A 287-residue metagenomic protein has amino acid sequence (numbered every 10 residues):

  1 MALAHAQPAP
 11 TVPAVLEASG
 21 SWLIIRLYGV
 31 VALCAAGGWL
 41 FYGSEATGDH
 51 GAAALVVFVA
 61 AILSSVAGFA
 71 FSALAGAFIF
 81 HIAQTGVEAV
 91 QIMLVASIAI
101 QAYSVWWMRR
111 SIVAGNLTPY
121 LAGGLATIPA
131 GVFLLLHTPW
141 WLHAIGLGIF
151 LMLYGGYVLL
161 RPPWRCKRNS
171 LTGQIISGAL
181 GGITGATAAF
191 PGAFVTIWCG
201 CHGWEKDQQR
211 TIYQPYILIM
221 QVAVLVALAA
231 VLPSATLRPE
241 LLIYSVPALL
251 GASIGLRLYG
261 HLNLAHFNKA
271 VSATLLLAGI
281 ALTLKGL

Functional and structural regions predicted by a protein language model:
A14-V30: N-terminal membrane topogenic signal
A18-G20, T47, G51, V105-L121 (+4 more regions): Interfacial helix-loop-helix linkers and transmembrane-helix boundary segments in multi-pass membrane proteins
Y28-V31, G124-P129, W140-L160, I243-L256 (+1 more regions): Selective transmembrane alpha-helices of multi-pass membrane proteins
A36, A89, G131-L136, W140 (+4 more regions): Hydrophobic alpha-helical transmembrane segments in multi-pass integral membrane proteins
A36-E45, Q101-R109, G146-S170, R257 (+1 more regions): Transmembrane helix exit motif
H50-T118, S177-G178, G182, F190-S253: Small-residue-rich hydrophobic segments that form or flank transmembrane alpha-helices in multi-pass membrane proteins
I62, V113-G124, G146-G148, N169-G178 (+2 more regions): Cytoplasmic-side transmembrane-helix entry/capping segments in multi-pass membrane proteins
E88-L160: Membrane helix-loop-helix hairpins that form the core translocation module of multi-pass transporters
